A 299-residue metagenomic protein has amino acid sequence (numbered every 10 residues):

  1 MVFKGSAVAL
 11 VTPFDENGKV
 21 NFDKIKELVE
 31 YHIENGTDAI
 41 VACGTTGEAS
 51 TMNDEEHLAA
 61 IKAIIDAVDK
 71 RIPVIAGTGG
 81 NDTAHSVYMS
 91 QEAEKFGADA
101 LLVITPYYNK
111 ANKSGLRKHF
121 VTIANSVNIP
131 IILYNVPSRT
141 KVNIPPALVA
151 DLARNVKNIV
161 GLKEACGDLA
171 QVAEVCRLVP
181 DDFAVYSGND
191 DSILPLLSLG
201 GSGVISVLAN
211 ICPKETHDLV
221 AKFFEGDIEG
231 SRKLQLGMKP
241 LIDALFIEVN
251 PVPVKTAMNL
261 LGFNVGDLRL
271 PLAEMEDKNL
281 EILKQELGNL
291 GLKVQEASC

Functional and structural regions predicted by a protein language model:
M1-V8, T12-K141, D151: Active-site beta->alpha loop and helix N-cap motifs at the rims of alpha/beta catalytic domains
G44, T105-P106, C166, N189-D190 (+2 more regions): Short secondary-structure boundary segments
I61-D69, Q91-E94, A124, A153-R154 (+3 more regions): Surface-exposed amphipathic alpha-helices with a cationic face
I75-G77, V103, V160-E164, S206: Short catalytic-loop micro-motif centered on adjacent basic/acidic residues
T78-N81, C166-A170, G188-D191, I211 (+1 more regions): Short beta->alpha linker loops
A98-A100, Y108-K110, L116, V121-S202: Ligand/cofactor pocket segment of small-molecule handling proteins
D191-C299: Structured C-terminal cap/extension of enzyme domains
